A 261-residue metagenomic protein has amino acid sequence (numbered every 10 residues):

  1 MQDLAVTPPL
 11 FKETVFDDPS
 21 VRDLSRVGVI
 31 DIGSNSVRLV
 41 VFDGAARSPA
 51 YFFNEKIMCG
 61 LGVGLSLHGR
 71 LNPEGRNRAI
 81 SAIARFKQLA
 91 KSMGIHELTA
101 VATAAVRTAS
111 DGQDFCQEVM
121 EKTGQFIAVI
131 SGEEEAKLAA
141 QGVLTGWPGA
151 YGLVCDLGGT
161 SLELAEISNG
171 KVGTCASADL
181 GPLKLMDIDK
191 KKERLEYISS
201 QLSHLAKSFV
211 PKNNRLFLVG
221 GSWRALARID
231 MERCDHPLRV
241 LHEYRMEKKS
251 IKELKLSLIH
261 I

Functional and structural regions predicted by a protein language model:
M1-R26, I30: Non-catalytic pre-domain segments flanking phosphatase-related domains
D3, L24-V27, V41-G44, N54 (+5 more regions): Helical "lid/coupling" subdomains associated with nucleotide-phosphate turnover
D18-P19, C155, K207: Short, solvent-exposed secondary-structure boundary motifs
R22-L24, S34, G159, P211: A generic fold-level signal
I30-S36, C155-S161, V219-S222: A short acidic Gly-Thr/Ser loop motif
P49: Short, solvent-exposed beta-strand-terminating loops
A100: Dinucleotide-binding Rossmann-like beta1-alpha1 core, especially the glycine-rich loop that anchors the ADP
